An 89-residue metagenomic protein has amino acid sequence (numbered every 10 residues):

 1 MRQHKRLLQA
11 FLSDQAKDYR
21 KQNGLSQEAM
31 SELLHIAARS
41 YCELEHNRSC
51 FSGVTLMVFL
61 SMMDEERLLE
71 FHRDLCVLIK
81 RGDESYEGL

Functional and structural regions predicted by a protein language model:
M1-Q22: A short, Lys/Arg-rich alpha-helix, primarily the initiator
R6, L69-L89: Short, charged recognition helix plus adjacent turn of helix-turn-helix-like nucleic-acid-binding domains
A16, Q27, A38, G53-L56: Helix-turn-helix DNA-binding elements, focusing on the entry/boundary residues of the two helices that contact DNA
R20, S31, L60: The alpha-helix within a helix-turn-helix
G24-E43: Short alpha-helical DNA-recognition segment
A37, R48, L78: The DNA-recognition helices of helix-turn-helix-type DNA-binding domains
R48-S61: Short, basic-rich loop-to-helix N-cap that marks the start of a DNA-contacting helix
